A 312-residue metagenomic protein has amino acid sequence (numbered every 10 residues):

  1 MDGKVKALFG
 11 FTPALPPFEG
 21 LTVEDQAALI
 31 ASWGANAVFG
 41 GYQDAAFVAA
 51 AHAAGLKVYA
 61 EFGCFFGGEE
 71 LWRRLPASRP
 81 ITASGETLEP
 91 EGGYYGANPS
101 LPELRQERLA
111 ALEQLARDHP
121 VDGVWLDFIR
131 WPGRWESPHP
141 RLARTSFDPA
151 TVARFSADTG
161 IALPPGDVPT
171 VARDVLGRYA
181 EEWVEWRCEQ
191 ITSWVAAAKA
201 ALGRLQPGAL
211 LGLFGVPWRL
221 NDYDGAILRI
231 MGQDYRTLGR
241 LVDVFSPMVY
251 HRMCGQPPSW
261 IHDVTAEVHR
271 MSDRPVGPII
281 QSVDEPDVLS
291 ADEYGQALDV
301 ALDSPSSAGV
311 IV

Functional and structural regions predicted by a protein language model:
M1-E24, I30, G215: Boundary/entry segment of secreted carbohydrate-active catalytic domains
T12-P17, W33-G41, P90-L109, Y179-I191 (+2 more regions): The substrate-binding groove and active-site-proximal loops of carbohydrate-active enzymes, especially glycoside
G20-F47, D118-G123, Y235-V244, A301-V310: Catalytic domains of carbohydrate-active enzymes, especially glycoside hydrolases
T22-P80, E185-L205: Aromatic-lined substrate-binding rim segments of carbohydrate-active enzymes
K57-H119, E136, G166-A180, A297: Active-site-adjacent "subsite" loops/lids of carbohydrate-active enzymes
Y59, W125-I129, D167, G177-I230 (+1 more regions): Aromatic-lined carbohydrate-recognition surfaces of secreted/lumenal glycan-active proteins
S156-E181, R229-P258: Aromatic- and acid-rich polysaccharide-binding/catalytic face of secreted or lumenal carbohydrate-active enzymes
L241-P258, S272-V312: Substrate-binding cleft of secreted/luminal carbohydrate-active enzymes
